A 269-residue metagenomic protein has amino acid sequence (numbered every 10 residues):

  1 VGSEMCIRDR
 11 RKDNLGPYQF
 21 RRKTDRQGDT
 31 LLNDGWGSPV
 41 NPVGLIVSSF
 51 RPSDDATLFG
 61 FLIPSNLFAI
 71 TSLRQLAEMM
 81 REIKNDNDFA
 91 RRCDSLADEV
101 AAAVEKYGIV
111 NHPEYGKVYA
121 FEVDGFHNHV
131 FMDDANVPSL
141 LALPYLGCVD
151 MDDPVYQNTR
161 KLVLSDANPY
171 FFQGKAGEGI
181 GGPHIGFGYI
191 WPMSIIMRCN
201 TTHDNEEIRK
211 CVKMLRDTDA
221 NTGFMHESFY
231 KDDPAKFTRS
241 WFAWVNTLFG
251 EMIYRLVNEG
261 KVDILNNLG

Functional and structural regions predicted by a protein language model:
V1-C6: Short, small-residue-biased leader/transition segments that mark boundaries at the very start of proteins
R8-I70, I83, A90-W191: Extended ligand-binding clefts on enzyme/binding-domain cores
D9, E78-R81, K106-I109, P113 (+4 more regions): Charged/polar positions within long, soluble alpha-helices
R51, R74, A220-N221: Short connector loops/turns at beta-strand edges and beta->alpha or beta->beta junctions
I63-K84, D94-D98, D204-M214, N246-L256: Extended amphipathic alpha-helical segments enriched in small hydrophobics
L76-M79, A103, Y107, L146 (+2 more regions): Generic, well-ordered alpha-helical scaffold segments in large soluble proteins
K84-N87, L265-N266: Juxtamembrane membrane-water interface segments of multi-pass membrane proteins, especially cytoplasmic-side
V130-D150, G188-G269: C-terminal capping/lid segments that line or modulate ligand- or cofactor-binding pockets
